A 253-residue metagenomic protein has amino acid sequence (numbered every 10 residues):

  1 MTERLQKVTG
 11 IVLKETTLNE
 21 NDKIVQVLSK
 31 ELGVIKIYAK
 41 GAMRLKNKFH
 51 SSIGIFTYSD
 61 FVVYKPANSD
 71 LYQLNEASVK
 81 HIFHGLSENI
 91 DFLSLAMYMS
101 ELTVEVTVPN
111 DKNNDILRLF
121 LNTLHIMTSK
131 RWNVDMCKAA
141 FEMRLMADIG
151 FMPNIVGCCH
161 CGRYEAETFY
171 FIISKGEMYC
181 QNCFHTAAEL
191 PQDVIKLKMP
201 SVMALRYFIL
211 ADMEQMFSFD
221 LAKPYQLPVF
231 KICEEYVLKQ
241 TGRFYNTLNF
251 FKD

Functional and structural regions predicted by a protein language model:
M1-I24, L28-D253: Non-catalytic alpha-helical scaffolds and adjoining flexible linkers that form interface surfaces for assembly
